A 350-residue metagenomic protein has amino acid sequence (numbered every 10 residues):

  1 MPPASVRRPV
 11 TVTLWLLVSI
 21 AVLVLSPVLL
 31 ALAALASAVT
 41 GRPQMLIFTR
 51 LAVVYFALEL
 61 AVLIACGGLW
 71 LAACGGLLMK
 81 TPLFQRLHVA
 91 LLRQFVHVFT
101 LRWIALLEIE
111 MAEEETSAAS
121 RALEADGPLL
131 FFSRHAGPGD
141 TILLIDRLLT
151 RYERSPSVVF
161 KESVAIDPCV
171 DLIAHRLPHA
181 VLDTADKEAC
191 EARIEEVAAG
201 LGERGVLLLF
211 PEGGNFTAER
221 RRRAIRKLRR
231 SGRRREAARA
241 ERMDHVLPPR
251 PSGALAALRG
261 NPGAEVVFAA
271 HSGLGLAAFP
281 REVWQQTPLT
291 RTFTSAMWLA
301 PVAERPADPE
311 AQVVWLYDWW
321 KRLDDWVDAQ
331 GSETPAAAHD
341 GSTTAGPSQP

Functional and structural regions predicted by a protein language model:
M1-L129, L143: Membrane-anchoring hydrophobic helices of lipid-metabolizing enzymes
A4, A118-S120, G137, D146 (+8 more regions): Polar-ligand-bearing catalytic/cofactor-coordination segments of membrane-embedded or membrane-tethered inner-membrane
V12, G139-D140, E188-R193, P248-S252: Short, glycine/acidic-rich beta->alpha junctions
L46, A185-G214: Internal hydrophobic scaffold segments of catalytic domains
W70-V98, A105, A125-K187: Catalytic core of membrane glycerolipid acyltransferases/transacylases, capturing the structured, soluble-facing
L130-F132, V267, W320: Conserved beta-strand elements of the Class I
R154-P156, E162-L177, G202-E310: A cross-family acyltransferase "interaction/gating" segment
P306-P350: Accessory terminal regions of nucleic-acid processing enzymes
